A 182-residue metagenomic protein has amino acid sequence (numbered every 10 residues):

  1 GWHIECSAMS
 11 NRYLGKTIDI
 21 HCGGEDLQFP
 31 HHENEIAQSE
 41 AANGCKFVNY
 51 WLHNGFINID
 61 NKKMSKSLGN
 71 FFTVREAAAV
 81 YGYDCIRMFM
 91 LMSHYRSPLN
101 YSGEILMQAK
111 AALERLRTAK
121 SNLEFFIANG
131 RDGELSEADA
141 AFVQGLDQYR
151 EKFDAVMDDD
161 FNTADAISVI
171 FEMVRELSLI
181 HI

Functional and structural regions predicted by a protein language model:
G1-E124: Alpha-helical recognition segments enriched in aromatics with Gly/Pro capping that present substrate-recognition
L68-R75, V143-D159, L177: Short amphipathic alpha-helical segments and their helix-coil junctions
G82, D160-F161: Residue-level recognition of short, well-ordered coil/turn positions that link secondary-structure elements
R96, Y101-A112, N122-D139, G145-D154: Long, amphipathic alpha-helical stalk/connector segments used for oligomerization, subunit docking, or mechanical
R117-K120, M157, V174-S178: A structural signal for well-ordered alpha-helices, especially hydrophobic packing surfaces of coiled-coils
D165: Non-catalytic DNA-recognition/assembly elements of restriction-modification systems
I180-I182: Conserved small/polar residues in nucleotide/adenosyl-binding loops
